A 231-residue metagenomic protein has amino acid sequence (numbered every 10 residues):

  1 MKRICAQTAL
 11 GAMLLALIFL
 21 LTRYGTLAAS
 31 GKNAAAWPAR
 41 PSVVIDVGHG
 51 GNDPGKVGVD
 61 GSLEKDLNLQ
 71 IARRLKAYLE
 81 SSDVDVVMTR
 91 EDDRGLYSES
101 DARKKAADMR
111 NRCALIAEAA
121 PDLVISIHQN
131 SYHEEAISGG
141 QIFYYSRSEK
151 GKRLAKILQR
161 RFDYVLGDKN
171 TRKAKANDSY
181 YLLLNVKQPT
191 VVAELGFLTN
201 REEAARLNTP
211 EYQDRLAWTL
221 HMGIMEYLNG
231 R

Functional and structural regions predicted by a protein language model:
M1-R231: Catalytic-site microenvironment of enzymes that process N-acetyl-hexosamine-containing cell-wall polysaccharides
